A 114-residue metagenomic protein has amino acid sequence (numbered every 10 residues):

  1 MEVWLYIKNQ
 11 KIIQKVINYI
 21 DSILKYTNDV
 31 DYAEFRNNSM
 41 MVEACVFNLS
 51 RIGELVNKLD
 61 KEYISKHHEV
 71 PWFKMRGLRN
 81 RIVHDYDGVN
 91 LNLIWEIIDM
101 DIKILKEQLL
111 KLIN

Functional and structural regions predicted by a protein language model:
M1-N114: Solvent-exposed interaction patches of small proteins and small membrane subunits
